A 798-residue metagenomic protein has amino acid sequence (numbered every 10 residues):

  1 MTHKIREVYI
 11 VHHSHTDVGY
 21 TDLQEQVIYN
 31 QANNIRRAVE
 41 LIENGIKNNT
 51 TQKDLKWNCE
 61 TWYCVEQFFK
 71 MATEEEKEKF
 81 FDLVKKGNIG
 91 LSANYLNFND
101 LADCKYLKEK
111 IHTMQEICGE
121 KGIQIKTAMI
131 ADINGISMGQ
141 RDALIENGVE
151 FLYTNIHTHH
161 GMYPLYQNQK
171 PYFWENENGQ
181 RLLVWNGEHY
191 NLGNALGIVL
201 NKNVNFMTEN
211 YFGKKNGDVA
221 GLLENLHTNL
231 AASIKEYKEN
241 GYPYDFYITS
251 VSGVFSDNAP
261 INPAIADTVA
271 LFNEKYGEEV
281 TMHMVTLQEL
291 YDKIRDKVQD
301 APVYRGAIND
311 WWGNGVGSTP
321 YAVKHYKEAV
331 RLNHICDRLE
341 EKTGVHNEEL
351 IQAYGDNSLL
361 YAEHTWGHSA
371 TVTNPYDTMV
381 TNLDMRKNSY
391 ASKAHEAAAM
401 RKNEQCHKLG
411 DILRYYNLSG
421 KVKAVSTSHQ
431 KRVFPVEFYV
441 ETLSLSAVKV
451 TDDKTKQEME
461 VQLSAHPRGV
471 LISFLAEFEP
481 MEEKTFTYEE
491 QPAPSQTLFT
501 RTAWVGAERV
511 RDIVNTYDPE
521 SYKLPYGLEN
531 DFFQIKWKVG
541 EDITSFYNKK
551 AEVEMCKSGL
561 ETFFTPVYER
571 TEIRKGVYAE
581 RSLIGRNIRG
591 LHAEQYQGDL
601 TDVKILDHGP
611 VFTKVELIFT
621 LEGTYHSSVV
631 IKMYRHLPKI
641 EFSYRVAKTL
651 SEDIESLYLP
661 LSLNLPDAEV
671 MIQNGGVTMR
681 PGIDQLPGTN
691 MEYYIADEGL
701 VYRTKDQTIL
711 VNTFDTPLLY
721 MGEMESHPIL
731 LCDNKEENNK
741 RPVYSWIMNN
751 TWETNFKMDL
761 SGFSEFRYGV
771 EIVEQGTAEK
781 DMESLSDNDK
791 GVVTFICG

Functional and structural regions predicted by a protein language model:
M1-R414, K421, D453-Q457, A551 (+1 more regions): Catalytic-domain carbohydrate-binding cleft regions of carbohydrate-active enzymes
E348-Q352, L360-V646, L760-S764: Catalytic and substrate-binding regions of extracellular carbohydrate-active enzymes, especially polysaccharide lyases
